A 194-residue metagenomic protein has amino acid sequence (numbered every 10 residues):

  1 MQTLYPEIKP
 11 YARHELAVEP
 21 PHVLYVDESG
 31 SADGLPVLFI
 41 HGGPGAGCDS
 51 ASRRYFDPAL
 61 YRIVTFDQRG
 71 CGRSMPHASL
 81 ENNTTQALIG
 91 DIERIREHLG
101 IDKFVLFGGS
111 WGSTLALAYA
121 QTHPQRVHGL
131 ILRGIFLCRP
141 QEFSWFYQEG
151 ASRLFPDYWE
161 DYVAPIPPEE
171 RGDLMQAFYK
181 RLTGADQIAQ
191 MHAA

Functional and structural regions predicted by a protein language model:
M1-K9: Short, Gly/Pro- and small/polar-rich lid/capping loops
I8-Y11, A17-P76, R96: Conserved HGGG/HGGXW glycine-rich cap/lid loop of the alpha/beta-hydrolase fold
P76-I89, Q141-E149: Catalytic nucleophile-loop/oxyanion-hole region of alpha/beta-hydrolase and closely related hydrolase-like folds
Q86-F104: Conserved acidic catalytic loop of the alpha/beta-hydrolase fold
L106-G108, R133: Short beta-strand immediately N-terminal to the catalytic nucleophile in serine-hydrolase-like folds
S113-P124, L130: Short glycine-enriched nucleophile-adjacent loop and the immediately C-terminal alpha-helix near the catalytic center
Q125-F178: A catalytic-pocket lid/entrance helix-loop region that shapes and gates access to the active site across common
E169-A194: Conserved alpha/beta-hydrolase catalytic His-Asp/Glu region
